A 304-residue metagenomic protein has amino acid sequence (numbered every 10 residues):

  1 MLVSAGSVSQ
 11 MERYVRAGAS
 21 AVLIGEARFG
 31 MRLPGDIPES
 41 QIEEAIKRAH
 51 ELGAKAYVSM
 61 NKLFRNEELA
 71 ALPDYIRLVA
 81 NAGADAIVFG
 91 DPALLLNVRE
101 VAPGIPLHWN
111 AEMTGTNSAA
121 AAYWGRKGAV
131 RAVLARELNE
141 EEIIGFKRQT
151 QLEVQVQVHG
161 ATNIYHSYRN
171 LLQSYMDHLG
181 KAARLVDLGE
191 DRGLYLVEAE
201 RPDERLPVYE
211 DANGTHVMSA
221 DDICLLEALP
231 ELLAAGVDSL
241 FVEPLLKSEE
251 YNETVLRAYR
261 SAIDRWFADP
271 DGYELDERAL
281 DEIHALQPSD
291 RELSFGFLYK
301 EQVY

Functional and structural regions predicted by a protein language model:
M1-M113, V133-L134, E140-F241, L245-Y304: Active-site pocket-lining/capping segments in soluble small-molecule metabolic enzymes
N117-A119: Conserved nucleotide-cofactor-binding alpha/beta core module
G128-A129: As written
